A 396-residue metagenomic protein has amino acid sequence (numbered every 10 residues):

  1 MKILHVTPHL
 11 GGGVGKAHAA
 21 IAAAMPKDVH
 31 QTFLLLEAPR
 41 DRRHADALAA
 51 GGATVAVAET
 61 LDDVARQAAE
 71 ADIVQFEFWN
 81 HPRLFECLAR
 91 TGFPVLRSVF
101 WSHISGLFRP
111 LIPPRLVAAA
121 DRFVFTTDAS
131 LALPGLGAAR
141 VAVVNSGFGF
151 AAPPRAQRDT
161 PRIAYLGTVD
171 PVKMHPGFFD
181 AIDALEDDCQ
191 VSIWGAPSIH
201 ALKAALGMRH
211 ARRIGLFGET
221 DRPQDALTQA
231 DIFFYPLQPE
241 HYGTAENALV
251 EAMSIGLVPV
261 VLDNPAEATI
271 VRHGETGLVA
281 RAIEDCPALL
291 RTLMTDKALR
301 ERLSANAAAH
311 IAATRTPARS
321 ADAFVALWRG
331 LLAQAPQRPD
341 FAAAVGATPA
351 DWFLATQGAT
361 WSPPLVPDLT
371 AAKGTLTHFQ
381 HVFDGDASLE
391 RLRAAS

Functional and structural regions predicted by a protein language model:
L4-V6, A152-K173, F179-E186, S192: Conserved donor-binding/catalytic core segment of Leloir-type glycosyltransferases
F33-D41, Q190-K203: Glycosyltransferase donor-sugar binding loop
L34-L35, L257-L262: Short hydrophobic beta-strand element within catalytic cores of glycosyltransferases and related nucleotide-activated
A50, L202-T220: Nucleotide-activated donor-binding/catalytic signature segment of Leloir-type glycosyltransferases, i.e., the conserved
A119-P153: Donor nucleotide-sugar binding/catalytic pocket of nucleotide-sugar-dependent glycosyltransferases
P236-V250, L262-N264, A268-T269: Nucleotide-sugar-dependent
H273-G274, L278-E284, T292-K297: Conserved acidic donor-binding segment of nucleotide-sugar-dependent glycosyltransferases
A313, A318-S396: C-terminal amphipathic helix plus adjacent low-complexity, charged tail appended to glycosyltransferase catalytic
